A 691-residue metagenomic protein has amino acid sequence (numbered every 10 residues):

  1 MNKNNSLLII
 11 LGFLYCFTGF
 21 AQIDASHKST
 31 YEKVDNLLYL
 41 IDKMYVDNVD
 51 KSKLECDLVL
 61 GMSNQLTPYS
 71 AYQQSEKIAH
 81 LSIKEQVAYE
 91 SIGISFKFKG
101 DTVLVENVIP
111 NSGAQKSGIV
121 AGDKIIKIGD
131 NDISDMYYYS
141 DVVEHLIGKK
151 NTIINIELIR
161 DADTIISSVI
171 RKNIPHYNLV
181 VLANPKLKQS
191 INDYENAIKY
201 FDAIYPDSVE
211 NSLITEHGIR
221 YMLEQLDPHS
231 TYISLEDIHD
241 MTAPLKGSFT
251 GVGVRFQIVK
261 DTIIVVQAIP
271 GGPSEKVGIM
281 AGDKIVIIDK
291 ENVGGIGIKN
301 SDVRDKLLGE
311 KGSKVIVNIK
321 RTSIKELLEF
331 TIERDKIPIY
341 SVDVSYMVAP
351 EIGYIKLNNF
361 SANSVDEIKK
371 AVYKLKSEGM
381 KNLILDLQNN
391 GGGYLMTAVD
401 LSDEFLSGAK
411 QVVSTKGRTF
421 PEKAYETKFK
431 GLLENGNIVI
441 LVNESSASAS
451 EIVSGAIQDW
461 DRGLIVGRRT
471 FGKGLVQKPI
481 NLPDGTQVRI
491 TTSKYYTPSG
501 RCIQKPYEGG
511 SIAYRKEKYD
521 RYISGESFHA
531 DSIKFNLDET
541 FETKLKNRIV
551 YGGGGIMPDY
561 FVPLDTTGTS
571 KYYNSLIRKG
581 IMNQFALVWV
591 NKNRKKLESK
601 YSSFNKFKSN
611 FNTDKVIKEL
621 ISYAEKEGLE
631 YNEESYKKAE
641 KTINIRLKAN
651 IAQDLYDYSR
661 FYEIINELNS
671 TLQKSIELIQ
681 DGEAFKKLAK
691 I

Functional and structural regions predicted by a protein language model:
M1-H27, L37: Bacterial Sec-dependent N-terminal signal peptides
A21-T30, V34, L38-K51, Q74 (+13 more regions): Cleft-lining beta-strand/loop regions that shape enzyme active-site pockets
C56-T67, H217-D227, K606-A624, R646: Amphipathic alpha-helical segments that form the core helices of the histone-fold
S70-K99, P228-V259, P421: Translation machinery proteins
I125, I154, I285-V286, V315 (+2 more regions): Generic structural signal for buried aliphatic residues
S448, Y496-C502: Metal-dependent DNA phosphodiester-chemistry modules and their immediately adjacent helices/loops in DNA-processing
L464-Y496, G510-I523, F528, S532-F535 (+1 more regions): Flexible, acidic/glycine-enriched loop-and-adjacent beta/alpha segments that face the extracytoplasmic/periplasmic side
C502-I503, Y507-I691: Conserved functional hotspot residues or short segments at active or partner-binding sites across diverse domains
